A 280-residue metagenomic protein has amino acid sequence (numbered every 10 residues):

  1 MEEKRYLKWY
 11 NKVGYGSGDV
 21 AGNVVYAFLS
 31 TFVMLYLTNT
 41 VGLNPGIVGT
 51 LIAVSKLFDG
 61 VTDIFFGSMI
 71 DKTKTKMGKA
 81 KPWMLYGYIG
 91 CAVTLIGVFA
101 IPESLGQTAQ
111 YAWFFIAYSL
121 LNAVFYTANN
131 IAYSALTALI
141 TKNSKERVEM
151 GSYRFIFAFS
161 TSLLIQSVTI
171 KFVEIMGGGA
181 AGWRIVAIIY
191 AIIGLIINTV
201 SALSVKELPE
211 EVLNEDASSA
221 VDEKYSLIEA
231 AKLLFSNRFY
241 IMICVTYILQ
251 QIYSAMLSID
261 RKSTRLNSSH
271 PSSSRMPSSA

Functional and structural regions predicted by a protein language model:
E2-R265: Membrane-embedded alpha-helical bundles of multi-pass transporters/translocases, especially carrier/permease families
K262, L266-A280: Single conserved hydrophobic/aromatic residue that forms the stacking wall/gate of nucleotide- or nucleobase-binding
